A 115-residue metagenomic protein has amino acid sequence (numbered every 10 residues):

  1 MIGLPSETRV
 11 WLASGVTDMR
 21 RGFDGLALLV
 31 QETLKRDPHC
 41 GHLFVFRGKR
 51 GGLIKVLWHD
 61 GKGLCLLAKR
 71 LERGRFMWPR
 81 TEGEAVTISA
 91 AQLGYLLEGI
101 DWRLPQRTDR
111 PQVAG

Functional and structural regions predicted by a protein language model:
M1-G115: Polybasic/polar functional segments that serve as interface/processing modules
